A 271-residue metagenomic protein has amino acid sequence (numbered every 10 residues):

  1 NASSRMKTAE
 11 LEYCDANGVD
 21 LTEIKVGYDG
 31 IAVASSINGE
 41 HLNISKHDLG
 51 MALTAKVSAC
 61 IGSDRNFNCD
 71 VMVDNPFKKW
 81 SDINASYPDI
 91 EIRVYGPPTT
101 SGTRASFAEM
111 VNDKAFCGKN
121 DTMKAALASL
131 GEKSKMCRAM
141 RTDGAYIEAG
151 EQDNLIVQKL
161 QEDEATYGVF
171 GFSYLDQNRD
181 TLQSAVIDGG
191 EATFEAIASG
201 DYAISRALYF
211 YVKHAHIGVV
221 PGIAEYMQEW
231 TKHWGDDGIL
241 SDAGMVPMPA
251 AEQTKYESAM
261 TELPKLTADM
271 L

Functional and structural regions predicted by a protein language model:
N1-L271: Flexible loop/hinge segments at secondary-structure junctions
